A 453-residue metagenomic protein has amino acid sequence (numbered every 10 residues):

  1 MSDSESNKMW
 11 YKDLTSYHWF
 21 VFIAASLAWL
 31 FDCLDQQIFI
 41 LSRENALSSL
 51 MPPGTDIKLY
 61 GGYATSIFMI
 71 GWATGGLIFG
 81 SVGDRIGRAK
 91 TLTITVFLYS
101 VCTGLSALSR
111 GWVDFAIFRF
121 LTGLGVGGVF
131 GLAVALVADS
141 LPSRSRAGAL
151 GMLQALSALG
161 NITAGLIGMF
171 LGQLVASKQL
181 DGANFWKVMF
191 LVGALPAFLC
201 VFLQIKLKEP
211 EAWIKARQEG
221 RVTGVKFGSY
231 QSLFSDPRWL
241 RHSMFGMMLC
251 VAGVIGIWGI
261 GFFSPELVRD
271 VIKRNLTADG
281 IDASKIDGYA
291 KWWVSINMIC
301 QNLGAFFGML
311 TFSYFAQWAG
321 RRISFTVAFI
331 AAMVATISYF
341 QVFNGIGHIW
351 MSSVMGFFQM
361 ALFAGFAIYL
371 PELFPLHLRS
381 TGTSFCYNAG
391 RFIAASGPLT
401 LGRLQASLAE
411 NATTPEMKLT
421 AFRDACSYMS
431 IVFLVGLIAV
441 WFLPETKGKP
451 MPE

Functional and structural regions predicted by a protein language model:
M1-E453: Transmembrane-helix signature of 12-pass secondary carriers
